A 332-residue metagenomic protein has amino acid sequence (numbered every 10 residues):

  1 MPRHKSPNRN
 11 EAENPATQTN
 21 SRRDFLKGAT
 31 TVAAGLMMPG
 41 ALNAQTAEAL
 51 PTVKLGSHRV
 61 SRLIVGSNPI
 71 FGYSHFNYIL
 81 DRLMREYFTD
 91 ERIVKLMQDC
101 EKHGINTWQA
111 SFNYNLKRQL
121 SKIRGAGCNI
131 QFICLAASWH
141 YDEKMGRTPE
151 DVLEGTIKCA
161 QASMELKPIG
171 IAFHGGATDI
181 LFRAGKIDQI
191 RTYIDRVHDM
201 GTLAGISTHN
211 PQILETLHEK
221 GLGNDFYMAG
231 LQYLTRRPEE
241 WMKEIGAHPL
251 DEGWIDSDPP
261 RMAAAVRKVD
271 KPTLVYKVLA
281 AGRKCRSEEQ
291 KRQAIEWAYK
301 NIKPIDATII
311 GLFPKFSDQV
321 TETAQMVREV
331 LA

Functional and structural regions predicted by a protein language model:
P2-Q18, D24-A44: N-terminal export signals
L26-M37, S57-R62, F88, R92-M97 (+2 more regions): Structured C-terminal cap/extension of enzyme domains
G40-I64: C-terminal segment of N-terminal export signals and the immediately downstream linker at the start of the mature
V65, A204, T273: Conserved, mostly hydrophobic/aromatic
Q119-A137, Q189-M200, P260-V269: Alpha-helix-loop-beta-strand connector modules within alpha/beta enzyme cores
D142, R147-D225: Glycine/proline-rich, positively charged, aromatic-decorated active-site loop/lid region on the catalytic face
K167-P168, E219-M228, D270-P272, I302-I305: Glycine-enriched alpha-helix->loop->beta-strand junction motifs that scaffold or abut catalytic
L222-G246: Histidine/lysine/aspartate-rich catalytic loop segments that bind and position anionic ligands
